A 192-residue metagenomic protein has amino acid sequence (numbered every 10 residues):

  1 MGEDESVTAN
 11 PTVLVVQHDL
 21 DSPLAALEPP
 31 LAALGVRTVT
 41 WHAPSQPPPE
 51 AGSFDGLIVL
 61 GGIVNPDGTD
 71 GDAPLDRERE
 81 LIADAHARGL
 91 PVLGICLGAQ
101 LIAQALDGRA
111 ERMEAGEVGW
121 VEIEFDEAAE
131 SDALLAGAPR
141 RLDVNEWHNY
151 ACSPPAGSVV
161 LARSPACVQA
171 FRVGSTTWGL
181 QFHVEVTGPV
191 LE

Functional and structural regions predicted by a protein language model:
M1-R88: N-terminal beta1-alpha1 cap of cysteine-dependent amidohydrolase-like domains
E3, T8-P11, V15-V16, L75 (+4 more regions): Amide-donor transfer/coupling interface in amidating biosynthetic enzymes
S22, V64-P66, A99, A151 (+1 more regions): Glycine-rich nucleotide phosphate-binding loop and flanking beta-alpha elements of Rossmann-like dinucleotide-binding
L24-A26, G68-D70, A103-A105, A156 (+1 more regions): Short glycine-/acidic-enriched loop or helix-start segments at secondary-structure transitions that form or flank
P47-G52, L101-A103, S153-P155, F171-R172: Short loop/helix-cap segments at secondary-structure boundaries that form the rim of catalytic
V59-A129: Cysteine-nucleophile active-site neighborhood
